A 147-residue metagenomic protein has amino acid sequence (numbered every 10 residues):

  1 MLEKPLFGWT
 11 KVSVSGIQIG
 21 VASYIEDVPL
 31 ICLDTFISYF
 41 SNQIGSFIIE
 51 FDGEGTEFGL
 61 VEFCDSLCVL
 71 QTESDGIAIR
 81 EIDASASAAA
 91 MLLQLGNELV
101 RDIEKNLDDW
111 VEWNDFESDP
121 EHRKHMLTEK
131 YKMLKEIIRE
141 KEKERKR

Functional and structural regions predicted by a protein language model:
M1-D27: Short, extreme N-terminal segment that most often corresponds to the first beta-strand
Q18, A22-A78: Compact, well-ordered interaction domains used in eukaryotic information-processing assemblies
E57-R147: Long protein-protein interaction modules used by eukaryotic assembly/scaffold proteins
